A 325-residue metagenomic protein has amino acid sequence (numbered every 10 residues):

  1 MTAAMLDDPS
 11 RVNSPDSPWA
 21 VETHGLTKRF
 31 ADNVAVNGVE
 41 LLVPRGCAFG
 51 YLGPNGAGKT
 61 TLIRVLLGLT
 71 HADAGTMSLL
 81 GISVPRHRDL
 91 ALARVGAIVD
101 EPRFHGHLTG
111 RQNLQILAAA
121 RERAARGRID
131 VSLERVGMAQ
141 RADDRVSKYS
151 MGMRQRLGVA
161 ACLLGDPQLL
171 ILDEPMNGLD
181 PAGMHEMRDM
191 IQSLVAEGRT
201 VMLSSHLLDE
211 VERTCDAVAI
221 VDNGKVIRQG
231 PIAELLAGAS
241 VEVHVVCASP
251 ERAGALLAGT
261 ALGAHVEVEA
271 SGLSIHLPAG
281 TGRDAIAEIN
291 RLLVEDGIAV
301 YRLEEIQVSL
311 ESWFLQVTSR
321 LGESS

Functional and structural regions predicted by a protein language model:
M1-T27, R320-S325: ABC-family P-loop ATPase nucleotide-binding domain
T2-L6, G280-S325: C-terminal coupling/interaction segments
P18-T23, K28-N223, R228: ABC transporter nucleotide-binding domains
T27, R111, R135, L208 (+5 more regions): Alpha-helix N-cap/helix-start and coil->helix boundary motif
I82-P85, R123, V226, A248-P250 (+2 more regions): Short, surface-exposed acidic/glycine-rich loop or hinge patches that mediate macromolecular interfaces
F104-H105, P278-G280: Short histidine/acidic/glycine/proline-rich micro-motifs that form metal- and phosphate-coordinating active-site loops
V146, A270, I306: Residue-level "edge-of-site" marker
R188-P278: ABC transporter nucleotide-binding domain
